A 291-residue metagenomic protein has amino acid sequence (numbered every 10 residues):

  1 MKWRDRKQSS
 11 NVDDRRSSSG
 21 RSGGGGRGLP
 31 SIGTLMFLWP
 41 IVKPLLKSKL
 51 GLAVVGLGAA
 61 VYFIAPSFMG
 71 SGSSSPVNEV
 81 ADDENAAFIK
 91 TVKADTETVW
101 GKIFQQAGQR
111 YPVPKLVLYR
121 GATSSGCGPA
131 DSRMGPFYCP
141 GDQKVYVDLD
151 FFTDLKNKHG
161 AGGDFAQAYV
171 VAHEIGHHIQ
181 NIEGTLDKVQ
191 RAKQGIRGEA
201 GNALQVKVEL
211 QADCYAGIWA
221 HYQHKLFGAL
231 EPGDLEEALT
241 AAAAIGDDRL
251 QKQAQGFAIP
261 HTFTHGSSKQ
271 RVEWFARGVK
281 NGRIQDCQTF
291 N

Functional and structural regions predicted by a protein language model:
M1-N78: Long amphipathic alpha-helical segments used for membrane anchoring, targeting, substrate engagement, or oligomerization
S73-A86, F151-T153: Acidic/histidine-rich, surface-exposed loop or edge segments in extracytoplasmic proteins
D83-Y111, L116, A200-A203, K207-L250: Short helix/loop segments within enzyme catalytic domains that coordinate or immediately flank catalytic cofactors
W100, V147, A166-I182, A212-D213 (+1 more regions): Active-site recognition of the HExxH zinc-binding catalytic motif
G121-D148: Catalytic zinc-binding patch centered on the HExxH motif and its immediate surroundings that defines zinc-dependent
F151-Y169, A200-V206: Short pre-active-site segment immediately N-terminal to the catalytic Zn-binding motif
I175-Q190, H224: Catalytic Zn2+-binding segment of zinc metalloproteases
A243-N291: Pan-zinc metallopeptidase signature
